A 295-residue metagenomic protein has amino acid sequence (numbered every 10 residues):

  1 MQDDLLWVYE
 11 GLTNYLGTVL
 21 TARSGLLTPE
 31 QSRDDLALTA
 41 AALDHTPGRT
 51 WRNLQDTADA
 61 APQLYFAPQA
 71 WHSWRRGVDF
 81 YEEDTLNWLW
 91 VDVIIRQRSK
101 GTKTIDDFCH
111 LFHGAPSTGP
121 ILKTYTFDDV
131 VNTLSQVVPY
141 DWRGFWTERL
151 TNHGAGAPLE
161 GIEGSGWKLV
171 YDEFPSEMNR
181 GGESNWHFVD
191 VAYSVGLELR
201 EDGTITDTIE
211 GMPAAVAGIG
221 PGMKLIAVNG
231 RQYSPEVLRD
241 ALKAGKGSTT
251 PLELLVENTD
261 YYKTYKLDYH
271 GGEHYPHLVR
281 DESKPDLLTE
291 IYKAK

Functional and structural regions predicted by a protein language model:
M1-V8, L12, L16: Juxtacatalytic substrate-recognition/specificity segment
G17-T18, L26-K295: C-terminal recognition in membrane/secretory proteostasis and scaffolding
